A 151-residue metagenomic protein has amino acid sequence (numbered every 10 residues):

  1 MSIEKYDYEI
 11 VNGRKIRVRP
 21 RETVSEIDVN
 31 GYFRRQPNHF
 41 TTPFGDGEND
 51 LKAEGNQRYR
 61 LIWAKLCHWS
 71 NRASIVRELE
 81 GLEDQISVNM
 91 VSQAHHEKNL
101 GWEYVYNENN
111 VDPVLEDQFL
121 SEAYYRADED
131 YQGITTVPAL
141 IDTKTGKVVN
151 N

Functional and structural regions predicted by a protein language model:
M1-E54: N-terminal regions that are enriched for targeting/export leaders and immediately downstream pro/stem segments
K5, K15, K52, K65 (+2 more regions): Context-gated lysine
D7, D28, D46, D50 (+5 more regions): Acidic-enriched, low-complexity/disordered segments with a strong bias for Aspartate over Glutamate
I27, E54-Y59, E103-V111: A generic short-segment signal for beta-strand/edge and adjacent turn/coil regions
Y32-R34, F44-N99: Local sequence-structure signature of Cys/Sec-based thiol-disulfide redox active-site neighborhoods
F33, F40, Y59, Y124-Y125 (+1 more regions): Aromatic side chains
Y104, N109-N151: Internal, well-ordered alpha/beta segment that forms a basic, Gly-enriched binding/recognition surface
